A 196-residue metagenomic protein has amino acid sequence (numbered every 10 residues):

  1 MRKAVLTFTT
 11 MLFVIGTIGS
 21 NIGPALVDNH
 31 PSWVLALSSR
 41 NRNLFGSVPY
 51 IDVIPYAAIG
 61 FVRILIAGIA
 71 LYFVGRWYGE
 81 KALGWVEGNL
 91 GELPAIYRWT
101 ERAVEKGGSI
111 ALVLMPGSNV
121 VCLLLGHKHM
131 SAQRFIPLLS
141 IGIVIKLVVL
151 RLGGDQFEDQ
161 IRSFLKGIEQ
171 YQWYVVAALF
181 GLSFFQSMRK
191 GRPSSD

Functional and structural regions predicted by a protein language model:
M1-V27, D52-V121, D155-V175, F185-D196: Membrane-interfacial helix-loop-helix
N29-V48: Perimembrane loop-to-helix junctions flanking transmembrane segments
R42-P49, G60, V121-G126: Generic transmembrane alpha-helix signature in multi-pass membrane proteins, especially transporters/channels
F45, P49, V176-S183: Hydrophobic cores of alpha-helical transmembrane segments in multi-pass inner/ER membrane proteins, independent
Y50-V53, G79-E80, H127-R134: Juxtamembrane helix-boundary/capping and inter-helix hinge elements in multi-pass membrane proteins
A58, P137-I141: Internal alpha-helical transmembrane segments of multi-pass membrane proteins, especially GPCRs
R63, I141-K146: Transmembrane alpha-helical core residues of multi-pass small-molecule transporters, especially secondary transporters
Y72-F73, L147-R151: Membrane-embedded alpha-helical segments of multi-pass transporters/permeases
